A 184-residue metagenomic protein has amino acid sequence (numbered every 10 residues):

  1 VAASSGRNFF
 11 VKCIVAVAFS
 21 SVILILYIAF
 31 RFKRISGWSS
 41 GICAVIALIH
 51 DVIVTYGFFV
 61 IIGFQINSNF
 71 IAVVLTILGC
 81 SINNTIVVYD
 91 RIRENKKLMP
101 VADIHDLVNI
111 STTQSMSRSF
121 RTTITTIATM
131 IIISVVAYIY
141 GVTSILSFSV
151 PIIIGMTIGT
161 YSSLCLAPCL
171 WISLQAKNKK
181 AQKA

Functional and structural regions predicted by a protein language model:
V1-A184: A structural signal for conserved, well-ordered secondary-structure elements that form binding/interaction cores
